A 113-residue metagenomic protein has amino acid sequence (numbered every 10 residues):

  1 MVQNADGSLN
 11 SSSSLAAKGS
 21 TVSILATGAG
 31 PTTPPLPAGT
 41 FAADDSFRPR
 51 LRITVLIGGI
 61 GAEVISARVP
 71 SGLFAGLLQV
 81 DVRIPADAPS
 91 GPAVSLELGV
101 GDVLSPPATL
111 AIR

Functional and structural regions predicted by a protein language model:
M1-R113: A sequence-level detector for low-complexity, Ser/Thr- and acidic-rich stretches
